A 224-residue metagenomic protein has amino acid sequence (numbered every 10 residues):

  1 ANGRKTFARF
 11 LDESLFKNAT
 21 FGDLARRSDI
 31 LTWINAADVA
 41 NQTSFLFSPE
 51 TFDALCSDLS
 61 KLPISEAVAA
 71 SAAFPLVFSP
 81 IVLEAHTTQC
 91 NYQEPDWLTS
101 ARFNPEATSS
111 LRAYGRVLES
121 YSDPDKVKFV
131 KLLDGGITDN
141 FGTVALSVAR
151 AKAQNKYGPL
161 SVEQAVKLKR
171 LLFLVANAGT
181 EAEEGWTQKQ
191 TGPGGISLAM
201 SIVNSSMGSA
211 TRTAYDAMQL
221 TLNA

Functional and structural regions predicted by a protein language model:
A1-A224: Catalytic domains of lipid- and phosphate-ester/thioester hydrolases
